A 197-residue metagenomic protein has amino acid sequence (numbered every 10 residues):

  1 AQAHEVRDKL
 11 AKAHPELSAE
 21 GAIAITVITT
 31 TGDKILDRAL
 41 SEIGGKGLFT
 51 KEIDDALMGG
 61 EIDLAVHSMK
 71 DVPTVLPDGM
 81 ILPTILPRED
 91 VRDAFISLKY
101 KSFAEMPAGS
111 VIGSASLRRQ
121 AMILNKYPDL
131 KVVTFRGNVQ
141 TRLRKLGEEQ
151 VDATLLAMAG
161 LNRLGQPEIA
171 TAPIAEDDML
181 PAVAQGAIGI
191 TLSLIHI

Functional and structural regions predicted by a protein language model:
A1-A13: N-terminal phosphate-binding or glycine-rich loops at protein starts, especially the Walker A/P-loop of NTPases
A19-T30: A short beta-strand-loop structural module common to alpha/beta enzyme folds
I28-D33, G45-I53, V133-R144: Short helix-initiation/N-cap motifs at beta->coil->alpha
D37-I62: Short, structured active-site "lid" loops
M69-K70, D78-L130: A conserved helix-loop-strand patch within extracytoplasmic ligand-binding domains of the periplasmic binding
K70-L76, G147, A153-A170: A ligand-binding cleft/hinge motif common to bilobed small-molecule-binding domains
E89-A94, A170-L192: Periplasmic-binding protein-like
I195-I197: Conserved small/polar residues in nucleotide/adenosyl-binding loops
